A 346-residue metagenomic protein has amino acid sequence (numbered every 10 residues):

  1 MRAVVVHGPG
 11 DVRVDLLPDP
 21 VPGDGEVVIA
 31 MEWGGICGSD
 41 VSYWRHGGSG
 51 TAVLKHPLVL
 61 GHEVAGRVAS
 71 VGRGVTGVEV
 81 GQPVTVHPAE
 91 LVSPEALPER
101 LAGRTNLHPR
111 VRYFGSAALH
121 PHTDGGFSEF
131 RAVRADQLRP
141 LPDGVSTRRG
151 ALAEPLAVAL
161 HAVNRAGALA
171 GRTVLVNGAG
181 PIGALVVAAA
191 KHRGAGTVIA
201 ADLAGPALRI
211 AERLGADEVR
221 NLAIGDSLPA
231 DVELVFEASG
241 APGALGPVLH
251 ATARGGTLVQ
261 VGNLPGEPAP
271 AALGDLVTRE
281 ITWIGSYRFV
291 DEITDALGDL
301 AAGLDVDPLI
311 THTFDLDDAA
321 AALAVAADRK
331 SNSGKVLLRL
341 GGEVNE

Functional and structural regions predicted by a protein language model:
M1-A3, G246, V290-E346: C-terminal hydrophobic helical "lid"/dimerization subdomain of Rossmann-like NAD(P)H-dependent oxidoreductases
M1-E63, E129, G341-E346: Short N-terminal strand-loop motif that marks the start of NAD(P)H/FAD-dependent oxidoreductase cofactor-binding domains
P20-G34, G48-L101, P142-G144: Glycine-rich beta-strand-centered segment in the early N-terminal region that forms part of a ligand/cofactor-binding
G81, D136, P142-I224: Mid-domain Rossmann-like dinucleotide-binding core that forms the NAD(H)/NADP(H) cofactor-binding site
L91-N177: NAD(P)H dinucleotide-binding glycine-rich loop of Rossmann-like/cofactor-binding domains, especially the beta1-alpha1
A166, R209-T282, N345-E346: Glycine-rich cofactor phosphate-binding loops and adjacent beta1-alpha1 units of small-molecule cofactor enzyme domains
T257, P270-L309: Rossmann-fold dehydrogenase core element
